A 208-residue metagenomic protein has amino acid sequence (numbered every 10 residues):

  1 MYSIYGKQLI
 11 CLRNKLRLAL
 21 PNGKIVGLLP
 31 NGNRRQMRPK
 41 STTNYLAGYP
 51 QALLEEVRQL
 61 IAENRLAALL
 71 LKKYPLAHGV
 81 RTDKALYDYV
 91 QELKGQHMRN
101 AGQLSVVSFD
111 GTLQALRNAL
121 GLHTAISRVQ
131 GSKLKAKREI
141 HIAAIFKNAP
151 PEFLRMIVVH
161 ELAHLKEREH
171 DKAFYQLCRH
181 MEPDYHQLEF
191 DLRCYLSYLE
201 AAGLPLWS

Functional and structural regions predicted by a protein language model:
Y2-L12, L16-R155, L165-S208: Active-site-proximal or metal-binding-adjacent scaffold patches in catalytic folds
V158: Histidine-centered acyl-transfer/condensation active-site motif and its immediate structural neighborhood
E161: Walker B catalytic acidic pair
